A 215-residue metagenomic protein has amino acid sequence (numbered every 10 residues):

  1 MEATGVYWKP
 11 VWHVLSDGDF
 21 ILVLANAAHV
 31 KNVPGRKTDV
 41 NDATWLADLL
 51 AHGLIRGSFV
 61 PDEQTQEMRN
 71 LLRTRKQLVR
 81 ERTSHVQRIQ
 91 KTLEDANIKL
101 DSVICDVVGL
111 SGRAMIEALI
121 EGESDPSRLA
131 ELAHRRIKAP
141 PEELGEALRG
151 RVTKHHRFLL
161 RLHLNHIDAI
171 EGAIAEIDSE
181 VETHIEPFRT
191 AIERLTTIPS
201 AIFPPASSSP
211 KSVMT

Functional and structural regions predicted by a protein language model:
M1-T215: A detector of single, family-specific signature residues that are central to catalytic or substrate-handling motifs
